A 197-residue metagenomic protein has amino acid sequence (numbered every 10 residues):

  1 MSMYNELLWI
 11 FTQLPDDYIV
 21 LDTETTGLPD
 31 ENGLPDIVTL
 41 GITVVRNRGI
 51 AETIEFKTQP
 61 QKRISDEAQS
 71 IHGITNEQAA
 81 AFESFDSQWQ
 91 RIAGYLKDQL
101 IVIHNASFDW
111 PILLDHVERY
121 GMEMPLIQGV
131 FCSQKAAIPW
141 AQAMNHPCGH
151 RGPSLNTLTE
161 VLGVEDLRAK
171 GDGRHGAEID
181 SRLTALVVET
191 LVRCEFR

Functional and structural regions predicted by a protein language model:
N5-D17, N32-L40, V44-I74, A93-R197: Metal-dependent phosphoesterase core characteristic of DEDDh/y 3'-5' exonuclease domains
I19-L21: Residue-level marker for buried hydrophobic side chains located in beta-strands that build the well-ordered beta-sheet
T23-E31: Short acidic, Gly/Ser-rich segments with clustered Asp/Glu that frequently serve as metal-coordination loops in enzyme
S70-Q90: Metal-dependent phosphoesterase signature
